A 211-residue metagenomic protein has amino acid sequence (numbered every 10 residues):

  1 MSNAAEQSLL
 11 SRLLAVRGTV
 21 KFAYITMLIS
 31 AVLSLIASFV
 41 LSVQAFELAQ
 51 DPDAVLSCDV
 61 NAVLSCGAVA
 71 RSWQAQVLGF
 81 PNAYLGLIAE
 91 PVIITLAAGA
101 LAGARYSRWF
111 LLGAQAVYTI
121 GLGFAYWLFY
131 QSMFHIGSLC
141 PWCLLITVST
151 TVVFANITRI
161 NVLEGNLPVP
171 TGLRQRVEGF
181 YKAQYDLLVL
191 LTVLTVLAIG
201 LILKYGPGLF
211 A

Functional and structural regions predicted by a protein language model:
S2-V20, E164-Q184: Membrane-interfacial, low-structure loops and terminal tails that flank and connect transmembrane helices in multi-pass
S34-L41, E90-I93, W109-Q131: Small-polar-interrupted transmembrane alpha-helices in polytopic inner-membrane proteins
F46-P81: Extracytosolic (periplasmic/ER-lumenal) interhelical loops and adjacent juxtamembrane/interface segments of multi-pass
A70-V92, L139-T151: Membrane-interface loop-to-helix entry segments
F80-G103, I120, F124: Hydrophobic alpha-helical transmembrane segments
I88-I94, I146-E164, V193: Hydrophobic cores of alpha-helical transmembrane segments in multi-pass inner/ER membrane proteins, independent
R105, F129-P141: Membrane-interface helix caps and helix-loop-helix hairpins in membrane proteins
A198-A211: Juxtamembrane boundary at the C-terminal end of a transmembrane helix
